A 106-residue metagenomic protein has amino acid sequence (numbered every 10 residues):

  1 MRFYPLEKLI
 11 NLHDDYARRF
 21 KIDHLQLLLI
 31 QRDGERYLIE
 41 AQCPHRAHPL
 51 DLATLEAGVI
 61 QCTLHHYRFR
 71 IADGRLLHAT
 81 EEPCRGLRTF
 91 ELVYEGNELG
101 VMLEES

Functional and structural regions predicted by a protein language model:
M1-A57, R75, G86-S106: N-terminal pre-ligand scaffold of iron-sulfur
C43, C62-H65: Short cysteine clusters
A57-I60, Y67: Amphipathic, hydrophobic secondary-structure cores in small proteins
C62, E81-P83: Short Asp/Glu-rich motifs
F69-I71: Active-site environment of divalent metal-dependent phosphoester hydrolases
G74-L77, E81: Conserved catalytic-core motifs of GNAT/GCN5-like acyltransferases
